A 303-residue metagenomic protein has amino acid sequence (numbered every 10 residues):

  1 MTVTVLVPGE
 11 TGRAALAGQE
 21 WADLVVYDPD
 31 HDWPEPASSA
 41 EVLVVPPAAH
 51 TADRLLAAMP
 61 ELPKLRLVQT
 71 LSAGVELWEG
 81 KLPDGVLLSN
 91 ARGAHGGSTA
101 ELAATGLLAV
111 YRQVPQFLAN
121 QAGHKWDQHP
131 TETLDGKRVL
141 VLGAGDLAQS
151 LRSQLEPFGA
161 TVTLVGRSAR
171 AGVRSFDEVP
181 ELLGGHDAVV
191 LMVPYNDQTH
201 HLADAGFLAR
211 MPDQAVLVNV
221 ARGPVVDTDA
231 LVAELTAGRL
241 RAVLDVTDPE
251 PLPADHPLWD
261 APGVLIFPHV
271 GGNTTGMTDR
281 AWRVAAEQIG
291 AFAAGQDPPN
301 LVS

Functional and structural regions predicted by a protein language model:
M1-H50: N-terminal glycine-/charge-rich "phosphate-binding" loop or analogous flexible N-terminal tail
E41-L118: Phosphate/diphosphate ligand-binding glycine-rich loop within oxidoreductases
L55-K64, G80-D84, F207-D213, E234-G238 (+1 more regions): Short, conserved loop/helix-junction motifs that constitute active-site signature segments in enzyme catalytic cores
G85, D135-V139, Q214: Phosphate-coordination loops involved in phosphoryl transfer and adenosine-cofactor binding
S89-L102, Q116-F117, E250-S303: C-terminal helix-to-coil terminal segments
F117-S150: Glycine-rich NAD(P)-binding loop of Rossmann-like domains
P157-G172: NAD(P)-binding Rossmann-fold cofactor-contacting core
S168-P257: Rossmann-like adenosine-cofactor binding region
